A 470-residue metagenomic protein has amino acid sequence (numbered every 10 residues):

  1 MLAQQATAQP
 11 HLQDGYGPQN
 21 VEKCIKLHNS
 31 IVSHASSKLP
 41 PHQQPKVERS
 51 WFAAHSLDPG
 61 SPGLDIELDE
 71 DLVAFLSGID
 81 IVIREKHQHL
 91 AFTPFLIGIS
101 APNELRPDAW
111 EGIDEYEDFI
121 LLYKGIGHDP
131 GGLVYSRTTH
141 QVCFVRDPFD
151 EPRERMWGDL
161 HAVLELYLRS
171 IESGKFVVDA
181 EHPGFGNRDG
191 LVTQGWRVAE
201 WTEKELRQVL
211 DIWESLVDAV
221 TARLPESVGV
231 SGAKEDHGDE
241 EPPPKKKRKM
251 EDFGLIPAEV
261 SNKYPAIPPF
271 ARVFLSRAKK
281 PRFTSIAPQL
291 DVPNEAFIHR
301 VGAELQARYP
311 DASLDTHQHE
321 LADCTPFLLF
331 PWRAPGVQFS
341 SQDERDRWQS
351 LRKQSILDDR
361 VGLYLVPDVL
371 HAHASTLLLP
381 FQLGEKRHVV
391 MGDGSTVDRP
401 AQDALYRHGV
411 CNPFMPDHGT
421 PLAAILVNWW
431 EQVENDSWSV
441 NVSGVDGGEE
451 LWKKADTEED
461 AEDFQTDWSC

Functional and structural regions predicted by a protein language model:
M1-G60, S77-C470: A C-terminal-region feature
K23, L68-L72: Alpha-helical interaction elements in eukaryotic regulators
S61, L72-V73: A short acidic (Asp/Glu
